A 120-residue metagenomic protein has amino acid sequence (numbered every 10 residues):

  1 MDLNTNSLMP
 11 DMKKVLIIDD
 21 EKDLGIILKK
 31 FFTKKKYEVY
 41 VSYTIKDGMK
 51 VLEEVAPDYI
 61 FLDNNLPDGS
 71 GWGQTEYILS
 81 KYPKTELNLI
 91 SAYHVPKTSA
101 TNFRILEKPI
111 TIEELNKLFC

Functional and structural regions predicted by a protein language model:
M1-K14, T111-C120: Non-catalytic signal-transmission and effector/linker regions of two-component phosphorelay proteins
K22-Y40: Two-component/phosphorelay signaling modules centered on CheY-like receiver
V41-Y59: Acidic, metal-coordinating helix/loop segments flanking the phosphotransfer/catalytic sites of two-component signaling
T44, S70-G73: Acidic catalytic/metal-coordinating carboxylates
D63: Active-site residues of response regulator receiver
P67: The feature encodes the CheY-like receiver
W72-K84: Short amphipathic alpha-helix used as the core "switch/output" element in two-component signaling
I90-S91: Hydrophobic/aromatic residues positioned on beta-strands within the core alpha/beta folds
